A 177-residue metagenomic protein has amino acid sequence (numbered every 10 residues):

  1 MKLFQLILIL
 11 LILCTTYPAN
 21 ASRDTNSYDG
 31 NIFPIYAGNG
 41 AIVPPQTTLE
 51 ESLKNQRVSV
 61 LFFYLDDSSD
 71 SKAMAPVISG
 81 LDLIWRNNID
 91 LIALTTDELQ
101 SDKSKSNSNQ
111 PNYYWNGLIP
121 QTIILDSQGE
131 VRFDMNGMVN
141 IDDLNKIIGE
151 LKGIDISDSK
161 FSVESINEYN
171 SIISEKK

Functional and structural regions predicted by a protein language model:
K2-I9: Sec-dependent signal peptide recognition, specifically the positively charged N-region followed immediately by
C14-P18: N-terminal signal peptide c-region/cleavage motif recognized by signal peptidases
N20-T48: N-terminal "domain-start" segment that seeds a small globular fold
I42, Q56, D67-M74, W115-L118 (+2 more regions): Solvent-exposed, acidic/flexible segments
Q46-E50, D70-W85: Typically the conserved alpha-helix immediately C-terminal to a functionally engaged Cys/Sec in thioredoxin-like
E50-D67: Short active-site neighborhood of thiol/selenol oxidoreductases, capturing the structured segment around
S79, D90-R132, I141, I148-K152: Thioredoxin-like thiol-disulfide oxidoreductase module
G137-K177: Thiol-/selenol-based redox modules, centered on thioredoxin-like and closely related oxidoreductase domains
